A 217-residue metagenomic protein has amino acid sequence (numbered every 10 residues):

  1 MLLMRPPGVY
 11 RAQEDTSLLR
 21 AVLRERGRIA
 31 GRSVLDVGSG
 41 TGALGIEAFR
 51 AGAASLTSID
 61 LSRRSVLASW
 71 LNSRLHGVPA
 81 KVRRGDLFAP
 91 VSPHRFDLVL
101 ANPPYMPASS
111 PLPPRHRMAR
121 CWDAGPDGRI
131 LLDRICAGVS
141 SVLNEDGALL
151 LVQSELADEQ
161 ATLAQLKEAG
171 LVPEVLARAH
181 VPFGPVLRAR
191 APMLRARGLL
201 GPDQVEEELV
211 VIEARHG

Functional and structural regions predicted by a protein language model:
M1-A51, S62, A89-P90, R190-G217: SAM-dependent Rossmann-like transferase core, predominantly class I methyltransferases with a strong bias toward
T16-L19, N102, I135, L149: Residue-level signal for inorganic ion chemistry
S55-D60: Conserved SAM-binding motif I beta-strand of class I
S69-W70: Conserved SAM-binding loop
G77-L87: Conserved SAM-binding strand-loop segment of SAM-dependent methyltransferases
F88-V99: A short acidic, Gly/Pro-enriched loop at the edge of an enzyme's catalytic core that lines a small-molecule cofactor
P103-L131: Mobile active-site "lid"/loop adjacent to the S-adenosyl-L-methionine
R129-L187: Conserved Class I SAM-dependent methyltransferase catalytic core
